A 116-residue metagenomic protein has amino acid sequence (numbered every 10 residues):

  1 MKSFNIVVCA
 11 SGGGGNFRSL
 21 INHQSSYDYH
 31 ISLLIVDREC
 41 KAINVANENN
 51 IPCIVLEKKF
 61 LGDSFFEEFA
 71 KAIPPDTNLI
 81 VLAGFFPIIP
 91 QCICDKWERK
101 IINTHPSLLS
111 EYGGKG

Functional and structural regions predicted by a protein language model:
M1-G116: One-carbon transfer enzymes
